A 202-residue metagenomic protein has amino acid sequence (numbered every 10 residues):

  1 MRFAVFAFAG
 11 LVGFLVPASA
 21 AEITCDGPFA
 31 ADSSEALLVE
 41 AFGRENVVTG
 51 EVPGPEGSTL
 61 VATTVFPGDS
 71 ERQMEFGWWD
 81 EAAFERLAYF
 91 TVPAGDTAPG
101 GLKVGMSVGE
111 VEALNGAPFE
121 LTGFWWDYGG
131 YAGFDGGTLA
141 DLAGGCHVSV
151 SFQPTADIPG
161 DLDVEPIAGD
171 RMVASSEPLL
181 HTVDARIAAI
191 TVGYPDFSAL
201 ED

Functional and structural regions predicted by a protein language model:
M1-R2: N-terminal secretory signal peptides that target proteins for export/translocation
V5-F14: Bacterial N-terminal signal peptides
P17-Y128, A132-H147, S151-D202: Short helix/turn-capping signatures at newly exposed starts of structured segments
